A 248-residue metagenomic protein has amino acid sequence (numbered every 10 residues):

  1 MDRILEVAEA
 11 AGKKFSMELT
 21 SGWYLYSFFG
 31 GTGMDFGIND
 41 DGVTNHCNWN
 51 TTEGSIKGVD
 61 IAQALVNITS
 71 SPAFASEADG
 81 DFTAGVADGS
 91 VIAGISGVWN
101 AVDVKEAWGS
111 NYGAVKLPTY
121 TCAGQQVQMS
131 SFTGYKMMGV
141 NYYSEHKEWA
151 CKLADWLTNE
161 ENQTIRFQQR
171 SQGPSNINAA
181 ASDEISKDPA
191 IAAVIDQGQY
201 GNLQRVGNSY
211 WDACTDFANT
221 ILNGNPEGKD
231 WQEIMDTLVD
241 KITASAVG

Functional and structural regions predicted by a protein language model:
D2-N48, V91: Extracytoplasmic/periplasmic solute-binding protein
R3, K57-A64, E145-L157, I234: Short amphipathic alpha-helical coupling segments at ligand-binding clamshell hinges and other catalytic/signaling
L5-A8, G42-E77: Glycine-centered hinge/linker elements that transmit conformational signals in sensory and ligand-binding systems
E6-A10, G80-G94, D103, N223-E227: Short helices/loops that flank or line small-molecule/ion binding pockets
M17, E77, I95-G97: Short beta-strand and adjacent tight-turn residues that come in two discontinuous sequence segments and form the edges
I92-G97, G113-V115: Paired acidic/hydrophobic, glycine-rich loop segments that form the ligand-binding mouth/hinge of periplasmic-binding
E106-Q169: Extracytoplasmic/periplasmic substrate-recognition and gating elements
A193-G248: Conserved C-terminal helix/tail region of periplasmic/extracytoplasmic solute-binding proteins
